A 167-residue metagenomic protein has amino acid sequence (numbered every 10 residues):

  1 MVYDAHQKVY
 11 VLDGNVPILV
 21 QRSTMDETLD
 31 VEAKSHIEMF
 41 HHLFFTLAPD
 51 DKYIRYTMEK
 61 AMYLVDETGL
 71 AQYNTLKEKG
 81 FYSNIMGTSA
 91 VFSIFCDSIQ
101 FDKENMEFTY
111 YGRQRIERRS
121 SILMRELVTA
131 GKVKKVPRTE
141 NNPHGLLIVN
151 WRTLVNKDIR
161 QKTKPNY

Functional and structural regions predicted by a protein language model:
M1-Q7, D13-V31, F45, P49-Y167: Structured, amphipathic secondary-structure segments that form assembly/contact surfaces in multi-subunit
H36-L47: Solvent-exposed, amphipathic alpha-helical segments
